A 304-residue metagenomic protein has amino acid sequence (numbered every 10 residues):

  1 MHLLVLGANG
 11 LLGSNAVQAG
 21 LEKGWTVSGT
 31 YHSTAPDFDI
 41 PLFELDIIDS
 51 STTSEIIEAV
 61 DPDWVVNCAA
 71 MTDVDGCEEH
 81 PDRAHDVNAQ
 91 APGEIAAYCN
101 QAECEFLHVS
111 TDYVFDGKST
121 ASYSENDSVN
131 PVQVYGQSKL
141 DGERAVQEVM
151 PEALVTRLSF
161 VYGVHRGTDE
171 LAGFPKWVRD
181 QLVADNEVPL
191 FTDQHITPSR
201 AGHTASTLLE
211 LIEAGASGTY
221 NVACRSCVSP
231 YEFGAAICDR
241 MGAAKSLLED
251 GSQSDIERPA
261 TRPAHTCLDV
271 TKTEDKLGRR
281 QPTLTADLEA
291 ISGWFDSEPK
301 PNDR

Functional and structural regions predicted by a protein language model:
M1-K23: N-terminal Rossmann NAD(P)H-binding glycine-rich loop of SDR-like oxidoreductase domains
E44-V87: NAD(P)H-binding glycine-rich loop region in Rossmannoid oxidoreductase-like domains and their noncatalytic homologs
I48, E79, R83-E94, V129 (+2 more regions): Glycine-rich NAD(P)-binding loop of the Rossmann-fold in SDR/ketoreductase-type enzymes
Q90-V134: Conserved Rossmann-fold NAD(P)-dependent oxidoreductase catalytic core, especially the SDR/UDP-sugar
N130-L154: Active-site Tyr-X1-5-Lys
Q147-H195, H203: NAD(P)-dependent short-chain dehydrogenase/reductase
A184, F191, T207-L208, A214-P259 (+3 more regions): Mid/C-terminal beta-alpha module of Rossmann-like enzyme folds, strongest in SDR-family dehydrogenases/epimerases
L284-R304: Amphipathic terminal alpha-helices
